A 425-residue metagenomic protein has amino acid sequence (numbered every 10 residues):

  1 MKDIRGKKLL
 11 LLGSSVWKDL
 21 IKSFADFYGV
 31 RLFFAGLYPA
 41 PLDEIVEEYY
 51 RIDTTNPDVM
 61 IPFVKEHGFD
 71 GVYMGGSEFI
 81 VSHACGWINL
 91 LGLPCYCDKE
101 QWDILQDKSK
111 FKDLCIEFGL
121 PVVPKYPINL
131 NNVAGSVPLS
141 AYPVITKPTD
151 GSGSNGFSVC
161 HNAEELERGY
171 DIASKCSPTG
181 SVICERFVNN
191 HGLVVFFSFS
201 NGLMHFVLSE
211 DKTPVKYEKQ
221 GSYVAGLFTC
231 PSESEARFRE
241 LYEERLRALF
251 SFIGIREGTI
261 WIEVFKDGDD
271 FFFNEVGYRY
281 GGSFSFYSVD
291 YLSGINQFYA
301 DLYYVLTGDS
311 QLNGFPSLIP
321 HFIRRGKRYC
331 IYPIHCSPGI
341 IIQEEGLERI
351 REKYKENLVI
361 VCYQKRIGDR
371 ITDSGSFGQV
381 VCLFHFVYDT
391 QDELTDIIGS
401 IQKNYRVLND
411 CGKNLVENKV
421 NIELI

Functional and structural regions predicted by a protein language model:
L11-K18: Glycine-rich adenosine-cofactor-binding loop
V16, F34-L42: Short, polar loop motifs at secondary-structure junctions
G29-R31, E44-T55: Active-site regions of enzymes building and remodeling cell-envelope glycoconjugates
H67-D107, G119-P127: A short, GP-enriched loop/loop-strand-helix hinge that lies immediately N-terminal to, or at the N-terminal rim
P121-V123, P143-T146, F157-H191, S209 (+3 more regions): Conserved ATP-binding module of the ATP-grasp superfamily
A134, Y303-I425: Peripheral (often C-terminal) accessory segments that flank ATP-dependent C-N-forming ligase machineries
E185, R256-G268, N313-P316, V416-I422: A short glycine-rich, hydrophobically flanked beta-strand micro-motif that places a catalytic Asp/Glu for divalent metal
R186-N189, L193, F197-I255, T259 (+4 more regions): ATP-dependent carboxylate/phosphate-activation module, predominantly the ATP-grasp catalytic core and closely related
